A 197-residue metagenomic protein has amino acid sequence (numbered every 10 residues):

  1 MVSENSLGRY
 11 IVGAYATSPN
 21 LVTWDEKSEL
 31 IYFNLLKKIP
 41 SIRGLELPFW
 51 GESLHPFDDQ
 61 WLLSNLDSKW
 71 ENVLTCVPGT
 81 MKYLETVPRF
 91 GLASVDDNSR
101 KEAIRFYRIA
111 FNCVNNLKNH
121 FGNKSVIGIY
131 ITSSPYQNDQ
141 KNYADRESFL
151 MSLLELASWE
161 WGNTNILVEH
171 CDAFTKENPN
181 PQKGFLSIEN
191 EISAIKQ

Functional and structural regions predicted by a protein language model:
M1, T86-K196: Active-site acidic/histidine proton-transfer and metal-coordination neighborhood in alpha/beta enzyme cores
M1-N112: N-terminal pre-domain/capping segments
